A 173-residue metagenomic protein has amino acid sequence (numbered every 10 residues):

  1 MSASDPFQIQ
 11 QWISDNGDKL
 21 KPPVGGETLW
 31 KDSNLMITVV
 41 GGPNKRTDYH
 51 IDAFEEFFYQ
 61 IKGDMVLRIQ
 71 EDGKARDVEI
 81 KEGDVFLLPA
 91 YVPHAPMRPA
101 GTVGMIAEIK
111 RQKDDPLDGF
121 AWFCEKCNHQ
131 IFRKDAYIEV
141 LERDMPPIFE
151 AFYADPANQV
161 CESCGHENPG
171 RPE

Functional and structural regions predicted by a protein language model:
M1-Y59, D64-V85, P93-E173: Jelly-roll (double-stranded beta-helix
